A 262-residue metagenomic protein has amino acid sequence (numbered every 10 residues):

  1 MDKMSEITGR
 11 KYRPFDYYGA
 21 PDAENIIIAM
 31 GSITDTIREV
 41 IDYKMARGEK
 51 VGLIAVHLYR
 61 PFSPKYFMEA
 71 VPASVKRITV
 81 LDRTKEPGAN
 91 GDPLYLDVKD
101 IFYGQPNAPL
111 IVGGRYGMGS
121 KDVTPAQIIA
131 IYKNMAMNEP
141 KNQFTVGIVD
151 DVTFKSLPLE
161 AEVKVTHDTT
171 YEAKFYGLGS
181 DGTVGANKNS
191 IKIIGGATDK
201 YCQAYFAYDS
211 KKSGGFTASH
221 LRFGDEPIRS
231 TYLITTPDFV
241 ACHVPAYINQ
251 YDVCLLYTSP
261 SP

Functional and structural regions predicted by a protein language model:
M1-D16: Conformationally flexible catalytic loops at phosphate/diphosphate-handling active centers
I28-I54, E172-T236: Anionic-ligand anchoring segments at beta-strand to alpha-helix junctions in alpha/beta enzyme folds, i.e., glycine
V56-P64, I248: Short acidic loop-to-helix transition motifs that present clustered carboxylates
A70-S74, V253-L256: Short, conserved loop/helix-junction motifs that constitute active-site signature segments in enzyme catalytic cores
R77-K164: Peripheral docking tails and interdomain loops at the edges of cofactor- or intermediate-handling domains
T79-D82, D225-L255: Glycine-rich phosphate-binding loop
Y257-P262: Conserved small/polar residues in nucleotide/adenosyl-binding loops
